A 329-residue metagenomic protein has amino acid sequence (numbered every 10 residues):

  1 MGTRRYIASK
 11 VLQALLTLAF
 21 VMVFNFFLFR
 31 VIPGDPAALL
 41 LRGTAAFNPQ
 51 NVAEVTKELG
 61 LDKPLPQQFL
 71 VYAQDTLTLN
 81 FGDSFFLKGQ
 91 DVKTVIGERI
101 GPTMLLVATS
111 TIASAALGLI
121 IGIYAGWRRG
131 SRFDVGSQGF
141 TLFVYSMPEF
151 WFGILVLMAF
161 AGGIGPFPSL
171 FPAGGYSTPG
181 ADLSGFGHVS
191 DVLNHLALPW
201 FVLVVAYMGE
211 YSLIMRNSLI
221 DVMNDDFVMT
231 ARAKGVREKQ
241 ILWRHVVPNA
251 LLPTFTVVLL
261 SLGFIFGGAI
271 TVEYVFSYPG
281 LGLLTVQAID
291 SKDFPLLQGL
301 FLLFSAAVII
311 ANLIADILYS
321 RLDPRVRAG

Functional and structural regions predicted by a protein language model:
G2-Y6, I100-F133, P179-G329: Alpha-helical transmembrane segments of integral membrane proteins, especially multi-pass inner/plasma-membrane
T3, V11, N51, V55 (+9 more regions): Hydrophobic alpha-helical segments of integral membrane proteins, encompassing both true transmembrane helices
A14, R99, T103, G139-L142 (+2 more regions): Residue-level signal for discrete positions within transmembrane alpha-helices of multi-pass small-molecule
L18-L70, F160-V189: Hydrophobic alpha-helical transmembrane segments of membrane transport/permease proteins and related membrane-embedded
V21, N25-F29, G153, L157 (+4 more regions): Juxtamembrane/transmembrane-helix interface segments of polytopic membrane transporters
I32, V144-M147, F266: Transmembrane helix irregularities
L61-L119: An internal, D/E-rich "acidic patch" concept
G139-Y207: Membrane-water interface segments at transmembrane-helix boundaries in multipass membrane proteins
